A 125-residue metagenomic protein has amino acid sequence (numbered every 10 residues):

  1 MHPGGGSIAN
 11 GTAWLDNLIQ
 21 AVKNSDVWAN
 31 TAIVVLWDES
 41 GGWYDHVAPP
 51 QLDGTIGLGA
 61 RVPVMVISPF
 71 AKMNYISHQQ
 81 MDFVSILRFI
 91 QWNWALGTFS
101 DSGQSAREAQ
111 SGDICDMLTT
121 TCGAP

Functional and structural regions predicted by a protein language model:
M1-P125: N-terminal pro-sequences and low-complexity stem/linker regions of secreted or lumenal proteins
